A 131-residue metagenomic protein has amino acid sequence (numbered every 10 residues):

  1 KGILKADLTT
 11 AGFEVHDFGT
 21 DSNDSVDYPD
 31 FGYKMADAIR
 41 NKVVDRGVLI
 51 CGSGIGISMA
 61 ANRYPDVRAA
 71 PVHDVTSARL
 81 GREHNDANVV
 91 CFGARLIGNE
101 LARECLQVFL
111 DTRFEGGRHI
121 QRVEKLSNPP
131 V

Functional and structural regions predicted by a protein language model:
K1-E14: Glycine-rich phosphate/diphosphate-binding loop of Rossmann-like nucleotide-binding domains
L4-A6, M59-R63, R103: Short amphipathic alpha-helical segments
E14-S25: A short beta-strand-loop structural module common to alpha/beta enzyme folds
D30-Y33, V72-D74: Charged helix-capping and loop-helix junction motifs
F31-L49, S53: Short, structured active-site "lid" loops
L49-R95: Mid-chain, well-packed structural core segment of small domains
V75-V131: C-terminal binding/interaction regions
